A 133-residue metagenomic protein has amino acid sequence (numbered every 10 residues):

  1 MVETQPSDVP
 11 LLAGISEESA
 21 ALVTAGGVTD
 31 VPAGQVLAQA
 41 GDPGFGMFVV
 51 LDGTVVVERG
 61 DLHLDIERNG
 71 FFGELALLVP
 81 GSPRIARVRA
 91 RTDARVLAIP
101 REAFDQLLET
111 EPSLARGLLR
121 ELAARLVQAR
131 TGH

Functional and structural regions predicted by a protein language model:
M1-A33, L77-P80: Cyclic nucleotide-binding regulatory module and flanking cytosolic helices
Q5-V9, A20, Q39, E74 (+3 more regions): Residues at structural and domain junctions
S7, V23-T24, L51, E67 (+2 more regions): Alpha-helix boundary recognition
D8, I15-E18, P83-I85, E102-H133: A small-molecule sensor/coupling module
P10-A13, G70, T92, P112: Structural motif
D30, Q35-D93: Cyclic nucleotide-binding regulatory domains
D61, G70, A76, P100 (+2 more regions): Short, flexible helix/strand-to-coil boundary loops that buttress conserved ligand/catalytic motifs in alpha/beta
A94-A103: A short hydrophobic beta-strand segment most commonly corresponding to one strand of the jelly-roll/cupin
